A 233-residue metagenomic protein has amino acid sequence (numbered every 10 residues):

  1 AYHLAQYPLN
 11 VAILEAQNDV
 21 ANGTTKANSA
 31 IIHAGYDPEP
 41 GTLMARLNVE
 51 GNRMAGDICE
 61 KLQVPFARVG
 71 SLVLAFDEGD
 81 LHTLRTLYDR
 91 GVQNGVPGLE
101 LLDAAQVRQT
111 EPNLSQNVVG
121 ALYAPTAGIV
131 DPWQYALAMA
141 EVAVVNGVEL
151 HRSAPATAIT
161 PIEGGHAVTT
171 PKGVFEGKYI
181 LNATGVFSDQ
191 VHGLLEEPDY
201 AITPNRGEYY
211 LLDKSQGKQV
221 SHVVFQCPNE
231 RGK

Functional and structural regions predicted by a protein language model:
A5-K26: Glycine-rich FAD pyrophosphate-binding loop
L9-V11, G98-L99, I180: Hydrophobic anchor at the start of a short beta-strand that flanks the dinucleotide cofactor-binding loop
E15, R68, D103-A104, R152-A154 (+1 more regions): Short loop/edge segments at beta-strand edges and connector loops that shape dinucleotide/nucleotide cofactor-binding
G23-I31, L114: Short, flexible, mixed-charge acidic loops at enzyme active sites
A30-T110: Dinucleotide-binding Rossmann-like beta1-alpha1 core, especially the glycine-rich loop that anchors the ADP
G79-H82, T110-V118, T160-A167: A short, glycine/Asx- and small/polar-enriched loop/turn that sits immediately N-terminal to a beta-strand
L122-Y179: Helical element adjacent to the flavin cofactor pocket in flavoenzyme catalytic cores
I159-K233: Flavin-dependent oxidoreductases
